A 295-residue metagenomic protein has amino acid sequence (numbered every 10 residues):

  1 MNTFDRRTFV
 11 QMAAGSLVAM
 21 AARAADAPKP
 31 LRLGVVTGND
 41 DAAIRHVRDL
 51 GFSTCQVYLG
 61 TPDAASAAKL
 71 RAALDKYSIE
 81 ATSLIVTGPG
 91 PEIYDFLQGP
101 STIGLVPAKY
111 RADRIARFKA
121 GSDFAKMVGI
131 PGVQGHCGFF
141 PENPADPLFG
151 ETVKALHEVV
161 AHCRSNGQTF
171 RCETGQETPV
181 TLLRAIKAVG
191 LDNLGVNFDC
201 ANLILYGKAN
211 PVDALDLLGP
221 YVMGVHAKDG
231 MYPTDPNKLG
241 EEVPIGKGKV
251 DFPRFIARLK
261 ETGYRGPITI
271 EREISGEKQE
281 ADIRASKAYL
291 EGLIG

Functional and structural regions predicted by a protein language model:
M1-L17: N-terminal secretory signal peptides and thylakoid transit peptides that target proteins across membranes
A13-A14, A19-M20, E92-G195, E280: Active-site acidic/histidine proton-transfer and metal-coordination neighborhood in alpha/beta enzyme cores
A21-A42, H46-L50: C-terminal segment of N-terminal export signals and the immediately downstream linker at the start of the mature
L31-T37, C55-V57, A81-V86, V133-G135 (+4 more regions): Hydrophobic faces of well-ordered beta-strands that scaffold small-molecule active sites in alpha/beta enzyme cores
T37-A43, V57-K69, F140-P144, G175-V180 (+4 more regions): Acidic-and-aromatic substrate-binding clefts and catalytic sites of carbohydrate-active enzymes
T37-V47, R114-D123, G207-A214: Short, acidic/polar
I44-D49, A65-I85, D123-G129, A161-S165 (+3 more regions): Acidic (Asp/Glu)-rich catalytic clusters
T54-C55, V153-K249, I256: Acidic/histidine-rich catalytic cores of soluble enzymes
